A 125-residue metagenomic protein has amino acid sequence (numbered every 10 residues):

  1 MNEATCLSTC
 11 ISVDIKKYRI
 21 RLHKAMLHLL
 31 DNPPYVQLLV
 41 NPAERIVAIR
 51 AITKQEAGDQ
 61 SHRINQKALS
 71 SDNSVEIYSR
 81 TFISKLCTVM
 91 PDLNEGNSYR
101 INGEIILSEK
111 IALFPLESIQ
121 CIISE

Functional and structural regions predicted by a protein language model:
M1-E3, L7, A43, A48-E125: Mature exported/compartmentalized surface modules and terminal targeting/interaction regions
N2-E3, D14-K16: Short Lys/Arg-rich basic patches
D14, L30-N32, I106-S108: Solvent-exposed loop and beta-edge segments used for protein-protein assembly and interaction
R19-L30, Y78-L86: Short beta-strand-centered segments at strand-helix junctions
R21-H23, H28-K54: Short, well-structured hydrophobic secondary-structure segments
